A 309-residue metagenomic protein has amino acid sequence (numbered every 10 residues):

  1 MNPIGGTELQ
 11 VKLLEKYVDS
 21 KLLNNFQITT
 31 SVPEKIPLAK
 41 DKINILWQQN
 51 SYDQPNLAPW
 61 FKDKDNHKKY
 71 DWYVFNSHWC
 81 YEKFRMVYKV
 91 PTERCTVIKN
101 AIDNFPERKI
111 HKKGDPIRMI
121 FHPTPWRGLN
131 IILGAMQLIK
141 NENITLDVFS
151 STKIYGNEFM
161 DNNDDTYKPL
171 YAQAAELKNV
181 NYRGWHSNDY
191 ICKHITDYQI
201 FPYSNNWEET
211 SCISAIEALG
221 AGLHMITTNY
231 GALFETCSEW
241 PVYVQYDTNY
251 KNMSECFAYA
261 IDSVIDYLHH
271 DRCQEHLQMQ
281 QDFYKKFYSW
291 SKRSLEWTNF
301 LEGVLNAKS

Functional and structural regions predicted by a protein language model:
M1-L38: N-terminal pre-catalytic "stem/leader" segment of glycosyltransferase-like enzymes
G5-L9, T248-K251, E255, H269-N306: A charged, aromatic-enriched C-terminal amphipathic alpha-helix characteristic of glycosyltransferases across folds
F26-N56, D71-F75, T96-I98: Active-site proximal beta-strand in glycosyltransferases
D71-R85, V90-E107: Donor nucleotide-sugar binding/catalytic pocket of nucleotide-sugar-dependent glycosyltransferases
H111-G128, L133-M136, L146-D147: Conserved donor-binding/catalytic core segment of Leloir-type glycosyltransferases
M160-H186: Nucleotide-activated donor-binding/catalytic signature segment of Leloir-type glycosyltransferases, i.e., the conserved
H224-T227: Short hydrophobic beta-strand element within catalytic cores of glycosyltransferases and related nucleotide-activated
F234-I265: Change "using UDP/GDP/dTDP sugars" to "using nucleotide sugars
